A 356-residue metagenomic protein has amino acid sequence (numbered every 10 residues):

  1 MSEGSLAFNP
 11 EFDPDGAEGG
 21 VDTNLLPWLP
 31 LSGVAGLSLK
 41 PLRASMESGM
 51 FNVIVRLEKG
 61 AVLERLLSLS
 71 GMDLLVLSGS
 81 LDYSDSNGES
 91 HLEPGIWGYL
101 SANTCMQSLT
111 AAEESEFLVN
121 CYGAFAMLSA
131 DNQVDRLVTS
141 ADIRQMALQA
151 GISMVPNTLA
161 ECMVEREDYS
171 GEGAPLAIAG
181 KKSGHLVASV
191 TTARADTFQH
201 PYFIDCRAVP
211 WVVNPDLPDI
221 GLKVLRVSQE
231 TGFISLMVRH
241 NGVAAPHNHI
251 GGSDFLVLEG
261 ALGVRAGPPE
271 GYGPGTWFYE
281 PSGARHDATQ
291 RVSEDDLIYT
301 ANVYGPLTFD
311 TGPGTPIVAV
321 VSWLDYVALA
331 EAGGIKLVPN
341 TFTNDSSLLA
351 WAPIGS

Functional and structural regions predicted by a protein language model:
M1-G49, R136-E230, I317, W323 (+1 more regions): A short, N-terminal "cap"/entry segment at the start of jelly-roll beta-barrel domains of the cupin/DSBH fold
L39-P41, N52-R56, D73, W97-Y99 (+5 more regions): Conserved hydrophobic/aromatic beta-strand scaffold that supports enzyme active sites
M50, L67-L69, T110-E113, N248-G251 (+2 more regions): Short glycine/proline-enriched turns and hinge-like loops at secondary-structure junctions
E58-G60, R65-N87, H240-V243, H249-G267: Glycine- and acidic-residue-biased ligand/ion/polar-headgroup-sensing regions
K59, S70, I96-G98, G232 (+5 more regions): Beta-strand-enriched cores of mature, soluble protein domains
D73, D82-Q107, A111, Q229-E230 (+1 more regions): Short acidic-glycine-tyrosine-enriched beta hairpin
L77-G79, P94, E116-C121, V238 (+3 more regions): Short, well-ordered beta-strand segments in beta-rich or mixed alpha/beta enzyme and ligand-binding folds
Y99, A112-S129, F278-E280, E294-T311: A short hydrophobic beta-strand segment most commonly corresponding to one strand of the jelly-roll/cupin
